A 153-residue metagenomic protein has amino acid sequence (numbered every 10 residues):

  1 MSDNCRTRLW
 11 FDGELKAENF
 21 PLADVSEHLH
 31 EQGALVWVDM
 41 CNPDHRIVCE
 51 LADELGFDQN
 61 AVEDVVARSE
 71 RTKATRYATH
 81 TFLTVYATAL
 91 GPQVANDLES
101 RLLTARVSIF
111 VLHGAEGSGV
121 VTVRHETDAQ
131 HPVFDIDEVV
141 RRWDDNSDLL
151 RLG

Functional and structural regions predicted by a protein language model:
M1-G153: Peripheral, non-transmembrane regulatory/ligand-interaction domains of membrane transport proteins
